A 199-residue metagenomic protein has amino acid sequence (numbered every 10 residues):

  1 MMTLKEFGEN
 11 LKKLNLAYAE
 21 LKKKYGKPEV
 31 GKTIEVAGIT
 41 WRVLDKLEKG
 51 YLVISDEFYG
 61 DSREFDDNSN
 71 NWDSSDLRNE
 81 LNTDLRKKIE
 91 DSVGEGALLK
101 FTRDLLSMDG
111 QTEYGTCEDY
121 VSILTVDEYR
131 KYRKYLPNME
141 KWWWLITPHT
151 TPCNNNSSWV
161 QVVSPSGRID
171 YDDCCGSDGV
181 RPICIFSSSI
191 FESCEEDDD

Functional and structural regions predicted by a protein language model:
M2-D199: Collagenous Gly-X-Y triple-helix signature in extracellular proteins
